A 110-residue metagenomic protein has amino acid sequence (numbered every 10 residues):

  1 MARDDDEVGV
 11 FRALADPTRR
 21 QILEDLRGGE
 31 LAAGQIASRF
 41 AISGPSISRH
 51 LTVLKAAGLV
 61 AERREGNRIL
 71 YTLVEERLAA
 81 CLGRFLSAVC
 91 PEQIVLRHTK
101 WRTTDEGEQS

Functional and structural regions predicted by a protein language model:
M1-D6, R27, V74-S110: Amphipathic alpha-helical dimerization/coiled-coil segments that flank or bridge DNA-binding/regulatory modules
A2-P45, N67-L78: N-terminal helix-turn-helix DNA-binding core of bacterial DNA-binding proteins
T18, R64, G107-S110: Intrinsically disordered, low-complexity regions of eukaryotic proteins
E30-L31, K55, L86: Residue-level detector of secondary-structure transition/capping positions
S38, R49, K55-A56: Alpha-helical residues within the helix-turn-helix
S43-P45, R49, G107: Intrinsic disorder/low-complexity segments
K55-E65, T72: Beta-hairpin "wing" of winged helix-turn-helix
